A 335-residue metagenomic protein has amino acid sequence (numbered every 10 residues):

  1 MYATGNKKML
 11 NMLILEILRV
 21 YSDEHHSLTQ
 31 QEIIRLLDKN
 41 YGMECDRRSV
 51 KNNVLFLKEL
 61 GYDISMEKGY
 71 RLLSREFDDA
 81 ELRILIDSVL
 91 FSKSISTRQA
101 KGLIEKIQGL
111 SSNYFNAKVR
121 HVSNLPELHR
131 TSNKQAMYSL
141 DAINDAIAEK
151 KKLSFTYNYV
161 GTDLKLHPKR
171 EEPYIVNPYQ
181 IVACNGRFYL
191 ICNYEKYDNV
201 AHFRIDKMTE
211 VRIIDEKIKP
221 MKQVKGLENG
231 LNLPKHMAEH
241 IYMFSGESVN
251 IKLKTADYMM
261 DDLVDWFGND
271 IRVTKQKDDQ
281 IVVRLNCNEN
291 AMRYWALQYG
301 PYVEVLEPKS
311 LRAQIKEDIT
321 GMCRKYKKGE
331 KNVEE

Functional and structural regions predicted by a protein language model:
M1-S88, K169, G321-E335: Short, basic/aromatic recognition patches that contact phosphate-bearing ligands
G61-D63, P178-Q180, R272: Short, surface-exposed charged micro-motifs
M66-E67, C184, K277: Structural motif
R71, S154, Y189-I191, V282 (+1 more regions): General beta-strand recognition
D79-K165: Bulky hydrophobic/aromatic content
E127-K252, V333-E334: Core beta-strand-centered patch of the WYL/Sm-like small regulatory domain
G230-E335: Polybasic (Lys/Arg-rich)
